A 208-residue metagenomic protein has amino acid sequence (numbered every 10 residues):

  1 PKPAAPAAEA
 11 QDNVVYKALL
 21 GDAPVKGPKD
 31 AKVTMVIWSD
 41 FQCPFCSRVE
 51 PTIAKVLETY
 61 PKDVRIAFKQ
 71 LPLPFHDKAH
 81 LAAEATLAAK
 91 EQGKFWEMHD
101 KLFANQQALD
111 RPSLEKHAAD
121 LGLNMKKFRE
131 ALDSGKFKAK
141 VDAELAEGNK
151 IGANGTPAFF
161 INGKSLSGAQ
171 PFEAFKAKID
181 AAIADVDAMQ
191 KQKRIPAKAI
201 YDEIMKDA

Functional and structural regions predicted by a protein language model:
P1-L19, K191, M205-A208: Compositionally biased, proline/threonine/alanine/serine-rich low-complexity intrinsically disordered stretches
Y16-V33: A short beta-strand-turn-helix
K29-C43, I66-A67: Short active-site neighborhood of thiol/selenol oxidoreductases, capturing the structured segment around
A31-T34, P61-R65, Q92-E97, L121-K127 (+1 more regions): Loop/turn elements at helix/coil->beta-strand transitions in domains of secreted/extracellular proteins
W38, K55, E115-A208: C-terminal cap of thioredoxin/glutaredoxin-like
S39, F45-Y60: Typically the conserved alpha-helix immediately C-terminal to a functionally engaged Cys/Sec in thioredoxin-like
F41-P44, L71-H76, A104-L109, S134-K138 (+2 more regions): Solvent-exposed loop/turn segments at secondary-structure junctions within structured extracellular/periplasmic domains
V56-A118: Structural microenvironment flanking redox-active thiols in thiol-disulfide oxidoreductases
